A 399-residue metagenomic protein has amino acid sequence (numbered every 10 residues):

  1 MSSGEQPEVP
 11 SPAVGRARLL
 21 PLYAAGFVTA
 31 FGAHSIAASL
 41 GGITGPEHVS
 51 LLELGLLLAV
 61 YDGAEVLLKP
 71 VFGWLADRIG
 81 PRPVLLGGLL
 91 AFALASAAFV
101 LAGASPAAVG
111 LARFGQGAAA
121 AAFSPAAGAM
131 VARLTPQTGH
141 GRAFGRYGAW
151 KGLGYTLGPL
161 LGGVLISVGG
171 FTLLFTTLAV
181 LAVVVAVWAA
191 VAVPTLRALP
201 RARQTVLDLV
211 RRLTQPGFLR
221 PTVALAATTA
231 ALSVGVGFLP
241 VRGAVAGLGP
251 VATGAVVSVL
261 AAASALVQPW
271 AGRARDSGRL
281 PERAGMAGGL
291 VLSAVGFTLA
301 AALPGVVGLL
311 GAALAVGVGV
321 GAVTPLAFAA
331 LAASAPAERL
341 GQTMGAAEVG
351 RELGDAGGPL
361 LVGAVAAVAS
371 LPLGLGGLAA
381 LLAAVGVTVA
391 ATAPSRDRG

Functional and structural regions predicted by a protein language model:
E5-R16, P194-T222: Juxtamembrane intracellular "pre-TM" segments in multi-pass secondary transporters
R16-A59, L219-R220, A224, T229-A246: Helix-loop boundary and gating motifs at the non-cytosolic
D62-P70, Y155-T156, A261-P269, A356: Residue-level signature of mid-helix packing/kink "hotspots" within the transmembrane helices of 12-pass Major
L67-A102: Conserved MFS/SLC helix-loop-helix module at the cytosolic interface between two early adjacent transmembrane helices
L68-G80, V267-L280: Helix-to-loop junctions at the C-terminal end of transmembrane segments in multipass secondary transporters
V84-A97, A284-T298: Structural signature of the two symmetry-related core transmembrane helices
A112-G152: Cytoplasmic helix-loop-helix junction between adjacent transmembrane helices in 12-TM secondary transporters
V180-L199, T388-A393: C-terminal membrane-cytosol helix-exit motif in multi-pass small-molecule transporters
